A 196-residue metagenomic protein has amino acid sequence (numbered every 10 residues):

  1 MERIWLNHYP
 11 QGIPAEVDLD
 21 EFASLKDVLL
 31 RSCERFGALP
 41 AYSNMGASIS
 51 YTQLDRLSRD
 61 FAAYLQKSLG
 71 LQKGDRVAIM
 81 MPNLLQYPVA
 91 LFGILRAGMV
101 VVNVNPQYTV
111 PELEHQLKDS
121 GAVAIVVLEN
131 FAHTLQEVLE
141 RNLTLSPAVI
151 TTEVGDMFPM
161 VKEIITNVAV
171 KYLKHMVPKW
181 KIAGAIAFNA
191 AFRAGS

Functional and structural regions predicted by a protein language model:
M1-E2, C33-L39: A short, compositionally biased
M1-F22: Flexible, non-catalytic linker and terminal segments flanking ANL/adenylate-forming cores
D20-E21, L30, A38-Q72, A78-L84 (+3 more regions): Conserved AMP-binding/adenylate-forming core of the ANL superfamily
L25: Conserved donor sugar-nucleotide recognition element shared by glycan-biosynthetic enzymes
F36, A185-S196: Soluble, non-transmembrane catalytic domains of enzymes that act on hydrophobic metabolites at membranes
T52, I150-E153, G195: Residues at the C-termini of beta-strands that transition into short coil/loop
Q72-D75, G121-V123: Short acidic/histidine-rich motifs immediately flanking catalytic phosphotransfer sites in two-component signaling
R96-A190: Structural core segment of the AMP-binding/adenylate-forming
